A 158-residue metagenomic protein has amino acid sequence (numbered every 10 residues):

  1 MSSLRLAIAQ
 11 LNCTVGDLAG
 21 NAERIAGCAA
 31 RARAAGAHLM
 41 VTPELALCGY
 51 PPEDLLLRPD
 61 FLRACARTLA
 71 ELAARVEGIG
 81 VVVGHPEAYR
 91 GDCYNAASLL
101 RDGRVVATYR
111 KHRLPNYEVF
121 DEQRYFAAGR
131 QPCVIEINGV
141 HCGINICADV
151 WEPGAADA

Functional and structural regions predicted by a protein language model:
M1-A158: Enzyme catalytic cores with a strong preference for nitrogen-chemistry domains
